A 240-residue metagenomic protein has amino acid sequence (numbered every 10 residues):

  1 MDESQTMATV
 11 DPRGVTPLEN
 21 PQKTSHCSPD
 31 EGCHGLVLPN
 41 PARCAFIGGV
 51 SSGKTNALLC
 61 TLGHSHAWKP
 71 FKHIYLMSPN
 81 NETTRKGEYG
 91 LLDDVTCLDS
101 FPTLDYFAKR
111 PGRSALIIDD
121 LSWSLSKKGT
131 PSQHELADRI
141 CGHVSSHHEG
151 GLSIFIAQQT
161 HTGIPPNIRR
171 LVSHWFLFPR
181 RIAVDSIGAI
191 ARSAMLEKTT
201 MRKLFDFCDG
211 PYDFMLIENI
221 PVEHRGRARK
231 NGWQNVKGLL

Functional and structural regions predicted by a protein language model:
M1-G35, N81: N-terminal pre-Walker A segment at the start of P-loop NTPase domains
G32, A42-H64, P79-T83, C97-T199: Conserved P-loop NTPase motor cores
V37-N40, H66-P70, G90-L92, Y106-R113 (+2 more regions): Flexible, charged surface loops at secondary-structure boundaries
W68-L91, T103-L104: AAA+/P-loop NTPase substrate/partner-engagement loops
H73-L76, L98-P102, T200-D209: A generic structural motif
Y75, S153-F155, M215: A structural signal for isolated positions on well-ordered beta-strands in alpha/beta enzyme cores
I168-R169, S173-L240: Conserved GTP-binding G-domain of TRAFAC-class P-loop NTPases and closely related GTPase folds
